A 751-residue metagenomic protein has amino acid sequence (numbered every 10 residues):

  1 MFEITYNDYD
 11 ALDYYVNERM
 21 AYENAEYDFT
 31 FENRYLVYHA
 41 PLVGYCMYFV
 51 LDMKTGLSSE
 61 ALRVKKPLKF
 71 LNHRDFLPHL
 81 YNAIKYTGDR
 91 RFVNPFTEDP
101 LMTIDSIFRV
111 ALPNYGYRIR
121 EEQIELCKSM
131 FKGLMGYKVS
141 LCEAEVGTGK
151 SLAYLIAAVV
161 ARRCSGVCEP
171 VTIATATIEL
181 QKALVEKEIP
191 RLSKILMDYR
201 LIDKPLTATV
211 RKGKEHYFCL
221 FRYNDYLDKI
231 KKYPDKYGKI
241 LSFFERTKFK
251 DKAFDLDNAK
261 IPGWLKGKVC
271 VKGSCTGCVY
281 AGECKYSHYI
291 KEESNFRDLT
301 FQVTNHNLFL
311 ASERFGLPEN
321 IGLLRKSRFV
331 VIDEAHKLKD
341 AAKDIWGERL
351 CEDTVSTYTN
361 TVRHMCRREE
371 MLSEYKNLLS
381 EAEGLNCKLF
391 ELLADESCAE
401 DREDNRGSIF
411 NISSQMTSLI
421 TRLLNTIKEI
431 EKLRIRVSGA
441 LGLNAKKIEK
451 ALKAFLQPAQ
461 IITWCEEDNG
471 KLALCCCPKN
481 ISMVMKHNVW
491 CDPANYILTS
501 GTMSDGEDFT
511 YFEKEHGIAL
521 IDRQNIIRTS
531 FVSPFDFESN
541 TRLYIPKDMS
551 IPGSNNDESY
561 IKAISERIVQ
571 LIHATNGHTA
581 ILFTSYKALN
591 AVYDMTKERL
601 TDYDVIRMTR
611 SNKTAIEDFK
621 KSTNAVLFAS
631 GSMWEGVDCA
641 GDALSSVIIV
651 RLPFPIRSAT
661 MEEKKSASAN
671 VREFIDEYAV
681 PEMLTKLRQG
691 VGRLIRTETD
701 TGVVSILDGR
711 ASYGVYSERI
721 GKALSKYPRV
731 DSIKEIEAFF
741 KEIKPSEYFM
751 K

Functional and structural regions predicted by a protein language model:
Y81-F131, M135: Helicase-associated low-complexity/disordered flanking segments
T97-P113, E121, S165-Q302, N307 (+5 more regions): A substrate-engagement module of RecA-like helicase motors
G136-I156: Walker A/P-loop
Y154, V160, E179-K182, E186-P190 (+3 more regions): Signature of the SF2 helicase/ATPase Hel1-core->accessory helical subdomain module
S274-L299, S312-I321, T426-T541, P546-K547 (+3 more regions): A contiguous, basic/glycine-rich beta-loop/short-helix subdomain that forms a polymer-engagement track
P546-S559, S611-S712: Conserved RecA-like P-loop NTPase helicase motor core
M549-I581: Conserved interdomain hinge at the start of the Helicase C-terminal
T584-T609: Conserved helicase motor "Helicase C" RecA-like lobe of SF1/SF2 P-loop NTPases
